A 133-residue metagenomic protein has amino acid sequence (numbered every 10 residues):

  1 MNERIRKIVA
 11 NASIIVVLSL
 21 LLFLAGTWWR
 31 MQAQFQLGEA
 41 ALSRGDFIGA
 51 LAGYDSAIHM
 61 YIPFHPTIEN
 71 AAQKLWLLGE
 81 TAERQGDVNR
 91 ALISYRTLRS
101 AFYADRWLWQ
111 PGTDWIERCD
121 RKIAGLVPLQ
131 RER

Functional and structural regions predicted by a protein language model:
M1-K7: Cytosolic-side transmembrane helix boundary signature
I8-T27: Hydrophobic membrane-insertion alpha-helices, especially the h-region of bacterial N-terminal signal peptides
L24-A25, M31, F64-P66: Short coil/turn linkers that connect adjacent helices within long alpha-helical scaffolds, especially alpha-solenoid
R30-F47: Alpha-helical transmembrane signal-anchor/signal-peptide segments
L42, Y54-A101: Extracytoplasmic/periplasmic/luminal assembly and interaction segments in envelope/secretory/respiratory proteins
F47-I48, V88: TPR-repeat structural position
P66-T81, R106-E132: TPR/TPR-like alpha-solenoid helical repeat scaffolds
